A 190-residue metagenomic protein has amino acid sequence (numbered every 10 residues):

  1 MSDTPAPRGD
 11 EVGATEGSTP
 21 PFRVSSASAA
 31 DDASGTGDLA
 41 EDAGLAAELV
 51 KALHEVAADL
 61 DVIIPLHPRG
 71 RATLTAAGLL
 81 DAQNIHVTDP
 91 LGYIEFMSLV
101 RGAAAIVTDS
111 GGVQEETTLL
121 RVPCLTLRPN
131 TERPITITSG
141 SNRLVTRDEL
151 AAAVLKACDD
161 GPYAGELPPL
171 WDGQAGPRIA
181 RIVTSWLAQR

Functional and structural regions predicted by a protein language model:
M1-D59, G70-R190: Nucleotide-activated sugar donor-binding and catalytic core shared by glycosyltransferases and related lipid-linked
I63-P65: Short beta-strand segments
